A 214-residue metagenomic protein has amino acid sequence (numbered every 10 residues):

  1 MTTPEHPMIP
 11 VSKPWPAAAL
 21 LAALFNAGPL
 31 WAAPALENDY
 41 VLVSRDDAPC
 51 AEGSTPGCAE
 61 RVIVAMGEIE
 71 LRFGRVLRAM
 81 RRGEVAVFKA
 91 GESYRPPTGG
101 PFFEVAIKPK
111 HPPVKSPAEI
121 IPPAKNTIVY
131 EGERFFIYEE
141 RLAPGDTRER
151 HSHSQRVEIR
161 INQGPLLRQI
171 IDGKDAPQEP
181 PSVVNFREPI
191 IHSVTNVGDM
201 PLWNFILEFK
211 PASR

Functional and structural regions predicted by a protein language model:
E5-A18: Bacterial N-terminal signal peptides that target proteins for export
P16-P29: Bacterial N-terminal signal peptides
W31-D47, A124: Short N-terminal segments immediately surrounding and downstream of signal-peptide cleavage
V41-G57, F136-S152, Q169-I171, R187-E188: Conserved short histidine dyad/triad with adjacent acidic residue
G57-G74, H153-D172: Glycine- and acidic-residue-biased ligand/ion/polar-headgroup-sensing regions
G74-G91, D172-P189: Short acidic-glycine-tyrosine-enriched beta hairpin
G91-H111, Q163, E188-A212: Ligand-binding loop in jelly-roll beta-barrel domains
R95-R141: Surface-exposed beta-loop interaction hotspot
